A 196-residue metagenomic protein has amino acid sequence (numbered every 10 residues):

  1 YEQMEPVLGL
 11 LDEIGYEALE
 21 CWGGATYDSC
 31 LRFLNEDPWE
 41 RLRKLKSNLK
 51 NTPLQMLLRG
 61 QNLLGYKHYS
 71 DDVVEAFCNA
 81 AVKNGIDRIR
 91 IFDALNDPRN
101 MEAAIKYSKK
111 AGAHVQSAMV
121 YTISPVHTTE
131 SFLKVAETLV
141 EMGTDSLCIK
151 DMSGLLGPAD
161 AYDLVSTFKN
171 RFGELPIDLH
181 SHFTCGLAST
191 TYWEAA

Functional and structural regions predicted by a protein language model:
Y1-L19, G23-D28: Acidic/polar, glycine-rich intrinsically disordered N-terminal extensions of enzymes
L8, C78, I105, A136 (+2 more regions): Generic hydrophobic/aromatic pocket-lining and core-packing "Φ" positions
A18, G23-V140, T144-S146, G154-P158: Active-site beta->alpha loop and helix N-cap motifs at the rims of alpha/beta catalytic domains
I89-D93, L175-S181: A short, small-residue-rich loop immediately preceding and capping a beta-strand
I91, D151, A196: Glycine-rich phosphate-binding active-site loops on the catalytic face of alpha/beta enzymes
E130-V135, L139, C185-A196: Catalytic cores of alpha/beta
G157-G173, I177: Active-site/ligand-binding-proximal alpha/beta "capping" segment
